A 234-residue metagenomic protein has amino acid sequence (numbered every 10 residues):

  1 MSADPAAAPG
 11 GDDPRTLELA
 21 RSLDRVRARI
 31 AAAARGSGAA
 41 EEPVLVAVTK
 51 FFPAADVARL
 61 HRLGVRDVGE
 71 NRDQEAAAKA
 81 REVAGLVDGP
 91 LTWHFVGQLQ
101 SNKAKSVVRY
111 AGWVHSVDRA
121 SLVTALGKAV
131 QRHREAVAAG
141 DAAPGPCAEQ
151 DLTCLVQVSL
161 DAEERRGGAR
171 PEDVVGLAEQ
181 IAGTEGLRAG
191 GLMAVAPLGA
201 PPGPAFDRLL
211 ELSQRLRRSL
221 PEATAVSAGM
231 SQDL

Functional and structural regions predicted by a protein language model:
S2-L234: Conserved alpha/beta-domain cores
